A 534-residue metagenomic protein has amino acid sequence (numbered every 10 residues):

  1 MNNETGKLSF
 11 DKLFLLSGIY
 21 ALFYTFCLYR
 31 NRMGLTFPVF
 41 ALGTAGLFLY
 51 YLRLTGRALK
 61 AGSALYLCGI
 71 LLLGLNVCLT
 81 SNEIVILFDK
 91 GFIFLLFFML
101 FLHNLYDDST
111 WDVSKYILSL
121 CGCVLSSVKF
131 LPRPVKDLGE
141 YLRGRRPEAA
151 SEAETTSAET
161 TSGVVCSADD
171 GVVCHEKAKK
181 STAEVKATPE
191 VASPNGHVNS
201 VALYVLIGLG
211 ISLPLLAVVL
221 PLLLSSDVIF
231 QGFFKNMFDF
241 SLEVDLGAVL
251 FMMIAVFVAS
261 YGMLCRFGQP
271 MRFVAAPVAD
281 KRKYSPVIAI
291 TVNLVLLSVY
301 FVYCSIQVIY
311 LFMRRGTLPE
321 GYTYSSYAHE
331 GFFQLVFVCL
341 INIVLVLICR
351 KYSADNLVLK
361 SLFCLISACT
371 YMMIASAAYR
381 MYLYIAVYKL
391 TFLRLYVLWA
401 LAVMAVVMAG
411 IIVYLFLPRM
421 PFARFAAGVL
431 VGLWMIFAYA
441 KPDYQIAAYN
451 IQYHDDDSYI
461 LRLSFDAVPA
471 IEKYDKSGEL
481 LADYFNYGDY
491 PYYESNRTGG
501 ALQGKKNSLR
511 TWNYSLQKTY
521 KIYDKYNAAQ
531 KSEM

Functional and structural regions predicted by a protein language model:
L28-R32, F40-E154, G163-I229, M252-M253 (+1 more regions): Transmembrane-helix bundle segments that line or gate the permeation/cavity pathway in multi-pass membrane proteins
L87-F101, E243-R272, A289, L296-F301 (+5 more regions): Terminal, non-globular segments
V218-F234, Q269, C304-L318, A375-L383: Membrane-helix interface motif
M237-M252, E320-F337, T391-L401: Short aromatic-rich membrane-water interface segments that cap or initiate transmembrane helices in multi-pass membrane
L297, M420-D443: Internal/C-terminal transmembrane anchor helices
L365-Y414: Membrane-embedded alpha-helical segments of integral membrane proteins
M435-S458: Hydrophobic alpha-helical transmembrane segments in integral membrane proteins
S464-M534: Extracytosolic and intramembrane catalytic regions of membrane-associated proteins in envelope/secretory systems
